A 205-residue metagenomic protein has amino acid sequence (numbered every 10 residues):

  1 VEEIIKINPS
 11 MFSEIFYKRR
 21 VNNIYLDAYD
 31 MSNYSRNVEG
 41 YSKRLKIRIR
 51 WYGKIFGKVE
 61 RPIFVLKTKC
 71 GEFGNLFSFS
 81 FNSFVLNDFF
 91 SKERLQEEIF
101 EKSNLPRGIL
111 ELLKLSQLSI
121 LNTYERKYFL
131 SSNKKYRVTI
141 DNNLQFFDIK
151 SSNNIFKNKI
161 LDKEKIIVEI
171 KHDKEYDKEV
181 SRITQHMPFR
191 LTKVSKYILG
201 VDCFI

Functional and structural regions predicted by a protein language model:
V1-I205: Phosphate-end processing signature that detects enzymes handling 5′-triphosphorylated RNA and polyphosphate
